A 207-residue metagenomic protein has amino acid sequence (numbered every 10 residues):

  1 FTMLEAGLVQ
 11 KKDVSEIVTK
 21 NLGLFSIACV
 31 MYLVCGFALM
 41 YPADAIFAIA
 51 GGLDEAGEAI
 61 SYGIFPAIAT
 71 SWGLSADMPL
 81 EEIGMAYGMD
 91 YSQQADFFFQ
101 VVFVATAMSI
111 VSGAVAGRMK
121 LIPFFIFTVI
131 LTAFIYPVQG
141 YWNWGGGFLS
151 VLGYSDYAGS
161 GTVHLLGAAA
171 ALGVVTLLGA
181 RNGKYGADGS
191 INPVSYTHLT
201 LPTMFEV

Functional and structural regions predicted by a protein language model:
F1-A6, T106-A107, V111, L166-G189: Juxtamembrane interface elements at the cytosolic ends of transmembrane helices in multi-pass membrane proteins
K12-S26: Loop-to-helix transition at the N-terminal end of transmembrane alpha-helices
L24-M40, I130-I135: Hydrophobic alpha-helical membrane-insertion segments
L33-A50, L80, G84-M85, G117 (+1 more regions): Transmembrane alpha-helix boundary signature
C35-A76: Interfacial/capping segments of alpha-helical transmembrane domains
P66-D96, G153-V163: Short aromatic-rich membrane-water interface segments that cap or initiate transmembrane helices in multi-pass membrane
A86-T128: Hydrophobic alpha-helical hairpins/lids featuring a short glycine-rich hinge
T197-T203: Conserved small/polar residues in nucleotide/adenosyl-binding loops
